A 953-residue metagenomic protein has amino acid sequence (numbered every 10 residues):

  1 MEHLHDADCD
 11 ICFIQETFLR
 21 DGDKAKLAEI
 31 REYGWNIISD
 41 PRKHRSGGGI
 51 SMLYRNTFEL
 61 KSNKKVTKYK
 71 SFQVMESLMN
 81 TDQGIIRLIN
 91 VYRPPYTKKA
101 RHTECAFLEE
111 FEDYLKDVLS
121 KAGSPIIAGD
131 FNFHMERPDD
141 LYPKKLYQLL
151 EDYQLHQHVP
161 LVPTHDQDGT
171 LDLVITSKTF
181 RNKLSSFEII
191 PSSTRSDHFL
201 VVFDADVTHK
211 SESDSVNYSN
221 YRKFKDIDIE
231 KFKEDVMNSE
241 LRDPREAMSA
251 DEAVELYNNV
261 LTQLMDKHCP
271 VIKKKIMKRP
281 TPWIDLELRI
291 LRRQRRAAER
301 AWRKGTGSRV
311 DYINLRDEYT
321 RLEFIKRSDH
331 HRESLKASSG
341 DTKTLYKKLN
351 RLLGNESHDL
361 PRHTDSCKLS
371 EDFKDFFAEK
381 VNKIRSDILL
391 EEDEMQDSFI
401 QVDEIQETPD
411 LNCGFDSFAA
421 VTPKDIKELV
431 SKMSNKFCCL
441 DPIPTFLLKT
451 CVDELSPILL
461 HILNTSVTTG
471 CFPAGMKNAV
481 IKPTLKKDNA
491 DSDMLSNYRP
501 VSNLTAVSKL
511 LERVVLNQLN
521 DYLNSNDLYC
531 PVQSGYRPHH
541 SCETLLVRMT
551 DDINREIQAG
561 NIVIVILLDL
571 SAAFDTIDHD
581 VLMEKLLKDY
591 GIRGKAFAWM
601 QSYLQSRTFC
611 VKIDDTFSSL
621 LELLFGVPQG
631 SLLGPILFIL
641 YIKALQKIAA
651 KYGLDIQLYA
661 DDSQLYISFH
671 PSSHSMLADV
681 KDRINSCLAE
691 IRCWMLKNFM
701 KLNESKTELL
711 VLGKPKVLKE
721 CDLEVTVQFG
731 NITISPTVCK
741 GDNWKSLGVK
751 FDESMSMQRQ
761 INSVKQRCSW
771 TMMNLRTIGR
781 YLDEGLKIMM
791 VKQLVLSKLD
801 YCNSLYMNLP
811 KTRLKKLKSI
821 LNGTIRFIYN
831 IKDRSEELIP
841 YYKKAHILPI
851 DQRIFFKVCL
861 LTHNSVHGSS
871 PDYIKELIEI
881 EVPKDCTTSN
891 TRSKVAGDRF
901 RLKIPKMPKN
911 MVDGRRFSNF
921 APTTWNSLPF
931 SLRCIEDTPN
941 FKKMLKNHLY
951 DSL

Functional and structural regions predicted by a protein language model:
M1-A122, R137, K144-L155, C451 (+3 more regions): Short phosphate/oxyanion-binding micro-motifs
D6, D204, T208-K210, I227-I229 (+14 more regions): Surface-exposed loop/turn segments and immediately adjacent short secondary-structure elements within folded domains
S71, F377, N412, D416-P628 (+1 more regions): Conserved pre-catalytic core of RNA-dependent polymerases
I85-V91, T97-R101, S124-P138, D204 (+6 more regions): Arg/Lys-enriched, amphipathic patches
L108, E112-P125, V515-Q533, E556-Q558 (+1 more regions): Active-site palm subdomain of RNA-directed nucleic acid polymerases
V162-F180, L184-E188, D416, S686 (+1 more regions): Short, conserved micro-motifs composed of acidic
I227-Q263, S735-L805: Basic, alpha-helical interaction scaffolds
P280-K383, S417-L463, T468-F472, I481 (+4 more regions): Short, charged alpha-helical motifs in flexible N/C-terminal segments and linkers
